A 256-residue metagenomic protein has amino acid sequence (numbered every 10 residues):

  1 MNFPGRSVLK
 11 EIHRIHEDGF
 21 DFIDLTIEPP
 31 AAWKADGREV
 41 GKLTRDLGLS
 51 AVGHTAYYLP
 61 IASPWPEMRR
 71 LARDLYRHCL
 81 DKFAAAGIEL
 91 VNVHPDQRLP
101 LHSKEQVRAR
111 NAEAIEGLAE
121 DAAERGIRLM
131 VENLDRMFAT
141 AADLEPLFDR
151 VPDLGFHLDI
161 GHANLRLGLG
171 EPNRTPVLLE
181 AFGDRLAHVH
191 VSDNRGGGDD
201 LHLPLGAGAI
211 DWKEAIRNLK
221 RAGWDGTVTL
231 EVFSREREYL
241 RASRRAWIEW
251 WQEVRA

Functional and structural regions predicted by a protein language model:
M1, I23-L25, A51-T55, V91-V93 (+4 more regions): Hydrophobic faces of well-ordered beta-strands that scaffold small-molecule active sites in alpha/beta enzyme cores
M1-A84, G155, I248-A256: N-terminal pre-domain/capping segments
N2-F3, I27-P29, Y57-L59, P95-L99 (+5 more regions): Active-site-proximal loop/turn and secondary-structure-junction residues that shape catalytic pockets, frequently
S7, A62-F156, I210: Active-site acidic/histidine proton-transfer and metal-coordination neighborhood in alpha/beta enzyme cores
S7-H13, W33-G41, K104-E116, D135-P152 (+2 more regions): Distinct, well-ordered alpha-helical segments
I12-D18, W33-G53, H78-G87, E116-E124 (+3 more regions): Acidic (Asp/Glu)-rich catalytic clusters
I15, I23, T44, A72 (+7 more regions): Conserved, mostly hydrophobic/aromatic
F22-I23, G117-A209: Acidic/histidine-rich catalytic cores of soluble enzymes
